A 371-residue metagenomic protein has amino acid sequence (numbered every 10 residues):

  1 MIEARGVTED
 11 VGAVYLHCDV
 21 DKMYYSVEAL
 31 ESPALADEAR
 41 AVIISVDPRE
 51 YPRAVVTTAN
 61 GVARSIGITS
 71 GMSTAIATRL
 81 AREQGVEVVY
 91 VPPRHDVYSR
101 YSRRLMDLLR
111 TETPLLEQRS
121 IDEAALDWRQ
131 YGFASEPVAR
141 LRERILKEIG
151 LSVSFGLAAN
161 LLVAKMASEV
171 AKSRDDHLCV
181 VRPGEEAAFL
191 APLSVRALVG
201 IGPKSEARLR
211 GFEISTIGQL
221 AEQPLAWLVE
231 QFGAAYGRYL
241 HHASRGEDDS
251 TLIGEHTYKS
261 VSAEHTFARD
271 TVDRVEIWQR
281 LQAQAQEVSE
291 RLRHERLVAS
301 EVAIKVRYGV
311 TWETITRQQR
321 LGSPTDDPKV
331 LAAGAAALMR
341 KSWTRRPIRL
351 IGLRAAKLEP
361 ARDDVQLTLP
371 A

Functional and structural regions predicted by a protein language model:
M1-I121: Residues that scaffold, gate, or flank divalent-cation-dependent active/transport sites
R5-E9, A197, S205, R210-L350 (+2 more regions): DNA-contacting surface of Y-family translesion DNA polymerases
C18-V20, E123, A159, A355: Residues immediately flanking
V27-A29, V55-T58, V163-A171, T251-G254: Short acidic, glycine/serine/threonine-rich loops at helix termini
Y98-V153: Hydrophobic alpha-helical hairpins/lids featuring a short glycine-rich hinge
R119-E123, A158-L161, L297-E301, I348-L350: Short Gly/Ser/Thr- and Asp/Glu-enriched loop/turn motifs at secondary-structure junctions
A134-L193: Long, highly charged, low-complexity intrinsically disordered interaction regions that mediate electrostatic DNA/RNA
